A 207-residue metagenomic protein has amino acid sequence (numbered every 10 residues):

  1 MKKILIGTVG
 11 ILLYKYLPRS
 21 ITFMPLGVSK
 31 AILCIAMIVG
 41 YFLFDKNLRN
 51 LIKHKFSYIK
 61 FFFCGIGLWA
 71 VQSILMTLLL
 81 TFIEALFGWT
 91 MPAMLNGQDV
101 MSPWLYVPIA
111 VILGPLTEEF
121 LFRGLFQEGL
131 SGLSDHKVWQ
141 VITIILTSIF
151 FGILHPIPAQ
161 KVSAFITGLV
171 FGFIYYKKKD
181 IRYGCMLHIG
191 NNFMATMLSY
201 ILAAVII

Functional and structural regions predicted by a protein language model:
M1-K46: Alpha-helical transmembrane segments in multi-pass membrane proteins
K3-G7, L26, K30-C34, S57-G65 (+4 more regions): Residue-level signature of transmembrane alpha-helical entry/exit and packing/kink sites in multi-pass membrane
G10-P18, L33-M37, L68-M76, E118 (+2 more regions): Alpha-helical transmembrane segments of multipass membrane proteins
Y14, P18, M37-D45, M76 (+5 more regions): Structural signal for membrane-spanning alpha-helices in multi-pass inner-membrane proteins, emphasizing helix cores
F23-K30, M91-G97, F165-F173: Non-cytosolic membrane-interface motifs at loop->transmembrane helix junctions
V39-N50, I174-K178: Structural signal for the C-terminal ends of transmembrane alpha-helices and the immediately following loop
R49-G114, G132, S199, V205-I207: Juxtamembrane helix-loop-helix connectors linking adjacent transmembrane helices in multi-pass membrane enzymes
P103-I207: Transmembrane helix-loop-helix hairpins at the membrane interface of multi-pass integral membrane proteins
